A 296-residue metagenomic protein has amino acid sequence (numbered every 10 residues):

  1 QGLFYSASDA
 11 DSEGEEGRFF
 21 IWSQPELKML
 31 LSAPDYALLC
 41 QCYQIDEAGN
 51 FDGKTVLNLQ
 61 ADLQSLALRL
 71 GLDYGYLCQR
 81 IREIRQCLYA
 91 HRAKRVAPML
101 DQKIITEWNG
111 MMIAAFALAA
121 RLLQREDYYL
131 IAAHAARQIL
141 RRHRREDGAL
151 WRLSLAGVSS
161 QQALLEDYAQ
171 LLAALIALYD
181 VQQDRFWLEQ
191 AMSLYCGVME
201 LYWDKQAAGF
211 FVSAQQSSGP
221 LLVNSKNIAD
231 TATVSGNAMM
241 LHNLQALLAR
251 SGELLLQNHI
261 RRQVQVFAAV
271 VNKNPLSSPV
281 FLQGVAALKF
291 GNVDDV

Functional and structural regions predicted by a protein language model:
Q1-V296: Glycan-recognition and catalytic cores of secretory/periplasmic carbohydrate-active enzymes
